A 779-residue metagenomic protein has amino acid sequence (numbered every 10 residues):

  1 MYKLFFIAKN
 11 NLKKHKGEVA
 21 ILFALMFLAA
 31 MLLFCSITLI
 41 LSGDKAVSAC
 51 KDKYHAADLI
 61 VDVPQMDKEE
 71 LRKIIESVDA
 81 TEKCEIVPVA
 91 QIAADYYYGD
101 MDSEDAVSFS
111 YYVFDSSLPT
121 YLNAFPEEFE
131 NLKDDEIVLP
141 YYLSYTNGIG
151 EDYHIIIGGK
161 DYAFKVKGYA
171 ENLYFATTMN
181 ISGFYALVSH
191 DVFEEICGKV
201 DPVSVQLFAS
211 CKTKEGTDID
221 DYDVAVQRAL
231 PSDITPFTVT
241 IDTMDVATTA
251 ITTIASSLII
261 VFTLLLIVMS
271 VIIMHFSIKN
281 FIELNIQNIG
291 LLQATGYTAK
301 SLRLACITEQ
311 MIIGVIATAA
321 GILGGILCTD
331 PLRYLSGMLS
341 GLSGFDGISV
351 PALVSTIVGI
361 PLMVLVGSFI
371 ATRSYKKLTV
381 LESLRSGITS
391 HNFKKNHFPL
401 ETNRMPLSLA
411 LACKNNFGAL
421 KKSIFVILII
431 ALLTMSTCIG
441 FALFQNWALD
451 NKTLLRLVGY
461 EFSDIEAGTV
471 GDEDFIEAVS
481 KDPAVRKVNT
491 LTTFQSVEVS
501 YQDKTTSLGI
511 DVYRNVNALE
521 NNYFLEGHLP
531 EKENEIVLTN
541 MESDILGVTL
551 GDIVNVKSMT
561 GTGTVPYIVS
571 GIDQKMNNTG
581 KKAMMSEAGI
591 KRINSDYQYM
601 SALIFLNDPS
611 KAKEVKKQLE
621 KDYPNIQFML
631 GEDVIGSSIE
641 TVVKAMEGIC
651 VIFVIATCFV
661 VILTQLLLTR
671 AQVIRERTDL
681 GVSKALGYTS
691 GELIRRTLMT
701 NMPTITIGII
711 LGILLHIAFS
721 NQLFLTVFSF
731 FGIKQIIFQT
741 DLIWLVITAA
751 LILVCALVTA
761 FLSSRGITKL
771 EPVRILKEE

Functional and structural regions predicted by a protein language model:
Y2, L378-K394, R765-E779: Short cytosolic juxtamembrane segments of multi-pass membrane proteins
H15-G43, A250-G290, T308-G325, V354-L362 (+5 more regions): Hydrophobic alpha-helical transmembrane segments of multi-pass inner-membrane transport and secretion
G17, L39, G43-C50, D218-V268 (+10 more regions): Peri-transmembrane interface segments
M26-I74, L443-F475, M600, I604: Membrane-interface junction motifs in transport/secretion proteins
S36-I37, E85-N131, A163-N172, L187 (+3 more regions): The feature marks short, hydrophobic/small-residue-biased sequence motifs that occur predominantly
L59-V61, L407-E533, V537-M541, T549-D552 (+1 more regions): Juxtamembrane segments of multi-pass membrane proteins
F125-F193, H528-E587: Hydrophobic secondary-structure segments that place a key small or acidic residue at a functional site
I322-S355, R695, T706-R774: Short helix-loop junctions at transmembrane helix boundaries
